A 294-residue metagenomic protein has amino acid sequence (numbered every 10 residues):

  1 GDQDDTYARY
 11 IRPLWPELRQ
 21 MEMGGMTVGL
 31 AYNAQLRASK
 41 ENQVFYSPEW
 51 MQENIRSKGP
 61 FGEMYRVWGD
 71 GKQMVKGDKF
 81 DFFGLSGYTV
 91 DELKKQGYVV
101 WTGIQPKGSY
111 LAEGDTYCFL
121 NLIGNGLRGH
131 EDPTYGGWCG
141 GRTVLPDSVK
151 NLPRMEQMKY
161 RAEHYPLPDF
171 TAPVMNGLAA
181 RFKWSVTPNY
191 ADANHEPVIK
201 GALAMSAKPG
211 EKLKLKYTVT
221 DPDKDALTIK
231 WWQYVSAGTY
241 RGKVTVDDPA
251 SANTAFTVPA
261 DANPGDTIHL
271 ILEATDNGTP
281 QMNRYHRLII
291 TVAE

Functional and structural regions predicted by a protein language model:
G1-K214, A226, K230-Y240: N-terminal acidic, glycine/proline-rich low-complexity segments
K200, Q233-N263: Low-complexity "stalk/linker" and mucin-like segments enriched in Ser/Thr/Pro/Ala/Gly
P209-E211, D248, A260, P264-G265 (+1 more regions): Surface-exposed loops/turns
T218, W232, A255-T257, I271-E273 (+1 more regions): Residue-level recognition of well-ordered beta-strand positions that form the cores of beta-sheet-rich folds across
V219-D223, V235, A274-D276: Extracellular acidic, Ser/Thr/Pro-rich low-complexity tracts
I229, A252, H286-L288: Extracytoplasmic/periplasmic beta-strand context in beta-sandwich domains, especially the cupredoxin/COX2 CuA-binding
D266-L270: Exposed beta-strand face motif in extracellular beta-rich ectodomains
P280-A293: C-terminal edge beta-strand
